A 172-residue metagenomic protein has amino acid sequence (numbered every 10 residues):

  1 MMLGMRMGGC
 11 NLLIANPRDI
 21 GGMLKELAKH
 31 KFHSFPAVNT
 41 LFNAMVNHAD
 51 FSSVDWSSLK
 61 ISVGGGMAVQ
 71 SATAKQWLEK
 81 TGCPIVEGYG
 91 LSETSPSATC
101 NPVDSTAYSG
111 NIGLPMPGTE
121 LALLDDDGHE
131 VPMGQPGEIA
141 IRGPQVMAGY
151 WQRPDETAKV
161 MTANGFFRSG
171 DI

Functional and structural regions predicted by a protein language model:
M1-H33, H48: Conserved AMP-binding/adenylation subdomain of ANL enzymes
R6-G9, F32-A37, V46-A107, E120 (+1 more regions): Gly/Ser/Thr-rich phosphate-binding loop
L13-I14, V63-G65, E87, N111-I112 (+4 more regions): Thr-Gly-centered strand-to-loop micro-motif
T40-F42, V69, V146: Alpha-helix capping/helix-boundary segments
N43, K75, G110, D155: Active-site phosphate/pyrophosphate- and oxyanion-stabilizing loops and adjacent acidic/basic residues in soluble
P117-T119, G137: Change "...and in nucleic-acid phosphodiester-cleaving endonucleases..." to "...and in nucleic-acid processing enzymes
H129-G134, E138-I172: Conserved ATP-binding/catalytic segment of the ANL
